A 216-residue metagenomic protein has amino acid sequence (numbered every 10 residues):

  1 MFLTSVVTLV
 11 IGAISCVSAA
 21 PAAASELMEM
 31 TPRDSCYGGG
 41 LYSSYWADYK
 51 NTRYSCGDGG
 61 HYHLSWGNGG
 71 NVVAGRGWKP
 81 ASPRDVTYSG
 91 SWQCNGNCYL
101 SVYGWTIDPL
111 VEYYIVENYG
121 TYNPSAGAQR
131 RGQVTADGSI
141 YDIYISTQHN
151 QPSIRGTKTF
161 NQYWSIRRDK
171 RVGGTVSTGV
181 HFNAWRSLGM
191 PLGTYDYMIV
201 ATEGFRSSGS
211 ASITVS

Functional and structural regions predicted by a protein language model:
M1-P32: Fungal secretory targeting signals
M28-Y45: Secreted, propeptide-processed cysteine-rich mini-domains
P32-R33, W46-C94: Short N-terminal edge-element motif at the start of the domain
V73-A136: Extracellular-facing segments of soluble proteins and assemblies that are Gly/Ser/Thr-biased and enriched in aromatics
S91-G96, W105-D108, R167-K170, I199-S210: Short, flexible beta-strand-to-coil junctions
D108-R171: An exposed acidic His-Trp-rich patch
V172-S216: Long, compositionally biased interface segments
